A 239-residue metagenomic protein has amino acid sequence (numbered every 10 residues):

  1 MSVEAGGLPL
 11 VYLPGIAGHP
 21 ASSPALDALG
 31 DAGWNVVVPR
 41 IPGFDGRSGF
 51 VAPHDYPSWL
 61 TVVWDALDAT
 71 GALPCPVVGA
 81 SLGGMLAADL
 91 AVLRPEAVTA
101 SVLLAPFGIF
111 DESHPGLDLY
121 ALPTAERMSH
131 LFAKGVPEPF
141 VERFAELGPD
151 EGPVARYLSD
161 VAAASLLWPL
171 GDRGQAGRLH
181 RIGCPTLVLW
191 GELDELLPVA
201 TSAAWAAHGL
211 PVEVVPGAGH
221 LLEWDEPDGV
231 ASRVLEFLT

Functional and structural regions predicted by a protein language model:
M1-Y12, D31-N35, L73, P137-E142 (+1 more regions): Alpha/beta-hydrolase fold catalytic core
S2-S48: Conserved HGGG/HGGXW glycine-rich cap/lid loop of the alpha/beta-hydrolase fold
L26-L29, L187-A218, W224: Conserved loop-alpha-helix segment in the C-terminal half of the alpha/beta-hydrolase fold that carries the catalytic
V37-V78: Active-site loop/oxyanion-hole signature of alpha/beta-hydrolase fold enzymes
G79, G83, A87: Gly/Ala-rich beta-loop-alpha elbow adjacent to hydrolase catalytic centers
A88, V92, T99-S129: Flexible "cap/lid" loop of the alpha/beta hydrolase fold
E126-C184: Conserved alpha/beta-hydrolase catalytic His-Asp/Glu region
W224-E236: Post-His helix in hydrolase/transferase enzymes
